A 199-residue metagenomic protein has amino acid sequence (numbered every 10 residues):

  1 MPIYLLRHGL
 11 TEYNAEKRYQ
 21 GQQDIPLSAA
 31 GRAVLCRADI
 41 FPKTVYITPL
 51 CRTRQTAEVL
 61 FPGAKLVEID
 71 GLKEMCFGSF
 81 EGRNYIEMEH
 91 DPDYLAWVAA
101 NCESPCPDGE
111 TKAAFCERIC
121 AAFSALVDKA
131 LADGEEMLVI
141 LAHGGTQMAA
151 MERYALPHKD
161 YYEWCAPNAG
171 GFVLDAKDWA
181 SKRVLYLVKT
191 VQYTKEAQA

Functional and structural regions predicted by a protein language model:
P2-A64: Active-site-proximal alpha-helix that buttresses catalytic centers in soluble enzyme cores
I3, K43, G134-G144: Generic beta-sheet signal
C36-D39, C116, C120-L131: Generic structural signal for well-ordered alpha-helical scaffold segments
F41-G71, A96, E152, D175-A199: Conserved histidine-centered catalytic loops in small-molecule metabolism enzymes
I47-T48, E117, L141-A142: Short beta-strand scaffold positions
L60-C120: Phosphate-handling substructures
G144-M148, G170: GST superfamily/GST-like fold recognition
P157-R183: Domain-level recognition of soluble alpha/beta enzyme cores, biased toward histidine phosphatases/phosphomutases
